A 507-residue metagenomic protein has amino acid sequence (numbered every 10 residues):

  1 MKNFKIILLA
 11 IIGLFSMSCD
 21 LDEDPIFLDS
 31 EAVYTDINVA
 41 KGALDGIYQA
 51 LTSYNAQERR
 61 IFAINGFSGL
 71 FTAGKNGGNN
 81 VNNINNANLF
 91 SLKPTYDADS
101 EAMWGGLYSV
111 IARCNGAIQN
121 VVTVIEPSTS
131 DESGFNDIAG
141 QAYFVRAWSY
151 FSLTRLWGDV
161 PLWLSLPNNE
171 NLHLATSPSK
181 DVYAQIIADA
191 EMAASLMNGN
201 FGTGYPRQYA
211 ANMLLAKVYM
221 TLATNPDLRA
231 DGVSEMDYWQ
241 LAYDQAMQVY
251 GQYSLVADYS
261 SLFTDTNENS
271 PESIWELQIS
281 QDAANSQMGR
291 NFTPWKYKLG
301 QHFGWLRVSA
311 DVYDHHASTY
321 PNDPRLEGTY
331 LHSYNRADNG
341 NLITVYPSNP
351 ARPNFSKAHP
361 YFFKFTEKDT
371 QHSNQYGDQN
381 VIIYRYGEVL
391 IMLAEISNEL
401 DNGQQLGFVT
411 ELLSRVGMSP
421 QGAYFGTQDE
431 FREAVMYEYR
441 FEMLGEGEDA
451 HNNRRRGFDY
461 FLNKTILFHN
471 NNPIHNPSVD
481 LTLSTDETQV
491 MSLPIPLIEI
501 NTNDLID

Functional and structural regions predicted by a protein language model:
M1-D29: Bacterial Sec-dependent N-terminal signal peptides
C19-S68, S133, K180, I498-D507: Acidic, glycine-rich segments characteristic of secretory precursors and extracytoplasmic regions
S30-E31, N38, E58-G78, W163-L166 (+5 more regions): Short, surface-exposed recognition loops and adjoining beta-strand edges that mediate ligand/DNA contacts, enriched
N38, L44, Y48, N55 (+3 more regions): Elongated scaffold/linker segments in the mid-to-C-terminal portions of large proteins
K41, D45-N55, N79-W157, H173 (+7 more regions): Conserved, well-structured interaction surfaces
V409-H469: C-terminal structured "cap/appendage" subdomains that terminate the fold
